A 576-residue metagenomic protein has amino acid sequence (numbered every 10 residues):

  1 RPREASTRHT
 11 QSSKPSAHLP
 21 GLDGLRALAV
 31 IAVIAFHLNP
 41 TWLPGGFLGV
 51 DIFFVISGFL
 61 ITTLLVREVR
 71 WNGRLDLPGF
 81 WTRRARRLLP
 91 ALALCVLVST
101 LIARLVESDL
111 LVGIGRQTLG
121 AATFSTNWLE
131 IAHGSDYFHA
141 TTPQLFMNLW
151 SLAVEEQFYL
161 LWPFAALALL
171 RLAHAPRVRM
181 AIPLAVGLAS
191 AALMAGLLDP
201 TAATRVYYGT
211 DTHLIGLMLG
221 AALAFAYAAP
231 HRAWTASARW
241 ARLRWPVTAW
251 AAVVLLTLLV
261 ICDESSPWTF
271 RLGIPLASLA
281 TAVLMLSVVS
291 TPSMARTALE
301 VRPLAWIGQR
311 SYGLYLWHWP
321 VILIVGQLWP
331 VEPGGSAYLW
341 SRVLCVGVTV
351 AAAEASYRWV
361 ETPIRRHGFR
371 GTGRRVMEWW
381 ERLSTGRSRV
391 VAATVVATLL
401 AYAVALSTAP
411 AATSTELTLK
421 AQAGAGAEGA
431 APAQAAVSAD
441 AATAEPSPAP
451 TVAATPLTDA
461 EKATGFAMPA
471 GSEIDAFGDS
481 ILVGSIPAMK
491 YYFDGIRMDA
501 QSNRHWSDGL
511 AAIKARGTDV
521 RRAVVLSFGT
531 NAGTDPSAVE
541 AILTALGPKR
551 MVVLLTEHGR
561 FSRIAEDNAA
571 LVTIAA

Functional and structural regions predicted by a protein language model:
R3, A222, P330-L339, V350 (+7 more regions): Extracellular/periplasmic envelope-modification machinery, especially enzymes that add or remove acyl/ester groups on
R3, R8-Q11, H18-G24, L28-A409: Hydrophobic membrane-embedded alpha-helices and membrane-water interface caps/short interhelical or interfacial loops
S13-P15, L457-T458: Short gly/ser/thr-rich secondary-structure transition/capping motifs
V55, F477-G478, S527, L555: Short hydrophobic segments within beta-strands
W319, T556-E557: Short secondary-structure boundary segments
A512-G517, E540-P548: Short, basic/hydrophobic alpha-helical segments
R521-S537, A545-M551: Mid-length scaffold segments of soluble, non-membrane domains
A538-I542, D567-L571: A general structural detector for well-ordered alpha-helical segments in enzyme core domains, enriched
